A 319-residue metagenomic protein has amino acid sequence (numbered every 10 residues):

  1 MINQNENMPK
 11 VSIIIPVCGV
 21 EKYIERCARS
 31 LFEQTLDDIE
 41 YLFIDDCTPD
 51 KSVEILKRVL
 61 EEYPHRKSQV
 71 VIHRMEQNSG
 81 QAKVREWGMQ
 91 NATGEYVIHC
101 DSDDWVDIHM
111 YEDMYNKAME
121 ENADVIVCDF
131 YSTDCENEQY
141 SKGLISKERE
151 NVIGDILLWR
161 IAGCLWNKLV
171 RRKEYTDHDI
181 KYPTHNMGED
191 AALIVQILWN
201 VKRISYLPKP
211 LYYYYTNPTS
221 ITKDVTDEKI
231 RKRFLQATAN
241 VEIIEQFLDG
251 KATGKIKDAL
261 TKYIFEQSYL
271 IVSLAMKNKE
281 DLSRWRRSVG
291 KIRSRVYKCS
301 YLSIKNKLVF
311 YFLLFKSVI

Functional and structural regions predicted by a protein language model:
M1-Q236, F312: Nucleotide-sugar donor-binding/catalytic module of glycosyltransferases that assemble extracellular/cell-envelope
K57-L60, E245, R286: Residue-level detector of alpha-helical secondary structure
W199, E242, Q246, L270-L274: Short glycine/serine- and small hydrophobic-enriched flexible loop segments
V225, L248-K251, I271-K279: Secondary-structure edge/capping motif, primarily at the C-terminal ends of alpha-helices and the immediately following
L235-A259, R295: C-terminal, non-catalytic tails of nucleotide-sugar-dependent glycosyltransferases
K251-Y263, L302-L308: Structural motif
T261-S273: Amphipathic alpha-helical repeat scaffolds of TPR domains
M276-I319: Membrane-interface aromatic/basic loop that binds lipid-linked glycans or pyrophosphate carriers, typified by
